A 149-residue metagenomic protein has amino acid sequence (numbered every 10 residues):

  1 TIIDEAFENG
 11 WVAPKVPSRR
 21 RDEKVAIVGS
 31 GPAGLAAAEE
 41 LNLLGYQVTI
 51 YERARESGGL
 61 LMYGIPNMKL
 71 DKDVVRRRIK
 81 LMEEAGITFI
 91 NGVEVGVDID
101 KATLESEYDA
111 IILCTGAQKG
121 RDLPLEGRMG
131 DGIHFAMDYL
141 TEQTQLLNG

Functional and structural regions predicted by a protein language model:
T1, D109-I111: Structured, non-catalytic alpha/beta "coupling" segments that mediate domain-domain communication and provide generic
I2-R19, K80-G92, V97, G120-G149: Glycine-rich dinucleotide-binding loop and its adjacent helix/turn
N9-K15, R19-D22, G59-M68: Accessory recognition modules or surfaces
R21-E23, S106, M129: Residue-level preference for short coil/turn positions at secondary-structure junctions
K24-Y51, I90-D100, E105, Q118-L123 (+1 more regions): Rossmann-like dinucleotide/flavin-binding elements
Y46-M62: Glycine-rich FAD pyrophosphate-binding loop
L60-D109: N-terminal Rossmann-like dinucleotide/flavin-binding domain of flavoprotein oxidoreductases that bind FAD/FMN
L113-C114, F135: Redox-cofactor binding/interface segments in oxidoreductases and associated redox assembly factors
